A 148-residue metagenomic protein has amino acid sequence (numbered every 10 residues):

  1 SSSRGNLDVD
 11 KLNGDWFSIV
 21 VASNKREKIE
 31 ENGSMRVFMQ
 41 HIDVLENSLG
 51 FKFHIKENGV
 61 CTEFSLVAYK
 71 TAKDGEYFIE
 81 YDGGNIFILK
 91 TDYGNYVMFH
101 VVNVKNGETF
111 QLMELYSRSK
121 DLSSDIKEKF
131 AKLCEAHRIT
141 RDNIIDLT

Functional and structural regions predicted by a protein language model:
S1-T148: A beta-rich soluble binding module of mature secreted/lumenal proteins
